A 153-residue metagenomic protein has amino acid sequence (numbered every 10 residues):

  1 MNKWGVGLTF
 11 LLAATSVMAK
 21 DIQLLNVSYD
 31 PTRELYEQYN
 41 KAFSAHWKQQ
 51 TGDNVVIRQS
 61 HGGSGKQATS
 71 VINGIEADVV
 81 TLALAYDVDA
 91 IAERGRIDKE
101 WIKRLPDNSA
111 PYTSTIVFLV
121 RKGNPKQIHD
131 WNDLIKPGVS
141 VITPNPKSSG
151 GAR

Functional and structural regions predicted by a protein language model:
M1, M18-A19: Basic/polar N-terminal segments that are highly enriched at the extreme N-terminus, encompassing both cleavable
M1-L8: Bacterial N-terminal signal peptides that target proteins for export
T9-F10, E37: Extended rod-forming repeat segments used as scaffolds/tethers
F10-L11, Y86: Short, linear, compositionally biased motifs with a strong N-terminal bias
A14-S16: N-terminal signal peptide c-region/cleavage motif recognized by signal peptidases
K20-S148: N-terminal segment of the mature folded domain
G150-R153: Short, compositionally biased segments
